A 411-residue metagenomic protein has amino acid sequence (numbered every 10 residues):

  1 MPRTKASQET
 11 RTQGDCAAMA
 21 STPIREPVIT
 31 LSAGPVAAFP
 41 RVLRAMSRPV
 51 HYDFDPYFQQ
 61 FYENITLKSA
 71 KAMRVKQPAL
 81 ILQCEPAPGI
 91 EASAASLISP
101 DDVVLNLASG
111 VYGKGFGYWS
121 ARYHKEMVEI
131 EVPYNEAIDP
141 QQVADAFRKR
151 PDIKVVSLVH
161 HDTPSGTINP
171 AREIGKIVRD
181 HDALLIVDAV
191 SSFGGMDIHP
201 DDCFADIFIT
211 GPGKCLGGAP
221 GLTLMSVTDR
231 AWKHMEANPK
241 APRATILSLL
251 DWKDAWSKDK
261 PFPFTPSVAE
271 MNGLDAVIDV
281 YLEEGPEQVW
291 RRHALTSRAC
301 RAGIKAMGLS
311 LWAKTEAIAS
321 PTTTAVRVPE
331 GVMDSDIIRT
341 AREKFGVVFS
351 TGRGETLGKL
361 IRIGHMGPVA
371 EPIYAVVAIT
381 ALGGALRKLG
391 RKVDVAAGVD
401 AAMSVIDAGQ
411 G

Functional and structural regions predicted by a protein language model:
P2-P49, G409-G411: N-terminal glycine-rich, Lys/His-bearing helix-loop that initiates the first secondary-structure elements of many
R3-R11, E355, K359-G411: PLP-dependent enzyme catalytic core of the Aspartate aminotransferase-like
P27-A87: A glycine-/small-polar-enriched, mobile loop at the entrance of the PLP active site in fold-type I
A37-A38, G213-A306, G411: Active-site C-terminal subdomain of aminotransferase-like
K76-L105, S109-G117: Conserved beta-loop-alpha segment that forms the PLP phosphate-binding cup at the N-terminus of a helix
I138-G194, I207: Active-site phosphate-binding strand-loop segment of PLP-dependent enzymes
D201-G213: Conserved active-site segment immediately N-terminal to the catalytic lysine that forms the internal aldimine
S310-K344: Conserved PLP-binding catalytic core of the aspartate aminotransferase-like
